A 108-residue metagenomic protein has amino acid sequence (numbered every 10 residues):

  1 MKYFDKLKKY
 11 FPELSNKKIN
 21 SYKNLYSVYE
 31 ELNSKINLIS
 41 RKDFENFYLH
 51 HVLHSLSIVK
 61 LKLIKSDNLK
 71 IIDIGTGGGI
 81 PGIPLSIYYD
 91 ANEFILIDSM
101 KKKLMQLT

Functional and structural regions predicted by a protein language model:
K2-N68, I72, M105: Class I SAM-dependent transferase core
L56-T108: Conserved SAM/SAH cofactor-binding pocket of Class I
